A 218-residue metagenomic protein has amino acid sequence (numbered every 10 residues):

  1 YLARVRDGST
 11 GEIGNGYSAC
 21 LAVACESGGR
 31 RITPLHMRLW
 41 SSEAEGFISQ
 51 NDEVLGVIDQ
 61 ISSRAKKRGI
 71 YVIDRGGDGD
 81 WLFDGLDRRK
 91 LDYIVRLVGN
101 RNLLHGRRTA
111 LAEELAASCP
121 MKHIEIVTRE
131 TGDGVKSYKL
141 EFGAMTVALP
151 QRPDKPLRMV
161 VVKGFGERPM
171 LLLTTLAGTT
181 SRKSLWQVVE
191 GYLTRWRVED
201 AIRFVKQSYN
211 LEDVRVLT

Functional and structural regions predicted by a protein language model:
Y1-G29: Active-site-proximal, Lys/Arg-enriched surface segment that forms a nucleic-acid-binding/basic interface patch
N15, C25-T218: Single, function-defining residue in the core of a domain
